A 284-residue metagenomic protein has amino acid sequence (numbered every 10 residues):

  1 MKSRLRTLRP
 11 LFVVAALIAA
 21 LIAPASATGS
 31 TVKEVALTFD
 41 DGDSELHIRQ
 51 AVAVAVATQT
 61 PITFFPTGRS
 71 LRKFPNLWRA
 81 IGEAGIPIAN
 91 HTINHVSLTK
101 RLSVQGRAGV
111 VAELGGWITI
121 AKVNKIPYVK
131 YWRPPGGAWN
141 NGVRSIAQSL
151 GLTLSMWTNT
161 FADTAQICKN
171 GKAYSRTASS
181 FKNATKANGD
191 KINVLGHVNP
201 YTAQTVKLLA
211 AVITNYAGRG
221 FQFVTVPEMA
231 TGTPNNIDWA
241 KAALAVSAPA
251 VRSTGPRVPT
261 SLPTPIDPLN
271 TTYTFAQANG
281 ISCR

Functional and structural regions predicted by a protein language model:
K2-G29: Secretory targeting and sorting signals
A27-L102, G109, G115-K130, N215: Active-site beta->alpha N-cap acidic-glycine motif
S30-T31, A57-T58, S70-K73, Y201-R284: C-terminal domain-boundary segment and adjacent tail
T38-G42, F65-R69, H91-N94, R133-G137 (+3 more regions): Active-site-proximal beta-strand/loop segments in catalytic clefts of secreted hydrolases
H47, N94-N124, A138-D190, Q204-K207: Alpha-helical scaffold elements lining the catalytic groove of polysaccharide deacetylases
W78-I81, V104-G106, K169-K172, I237-A243: Short low-complexity, flexible loop/linker segments enriched in glycine and/or proline with clustered acidic
